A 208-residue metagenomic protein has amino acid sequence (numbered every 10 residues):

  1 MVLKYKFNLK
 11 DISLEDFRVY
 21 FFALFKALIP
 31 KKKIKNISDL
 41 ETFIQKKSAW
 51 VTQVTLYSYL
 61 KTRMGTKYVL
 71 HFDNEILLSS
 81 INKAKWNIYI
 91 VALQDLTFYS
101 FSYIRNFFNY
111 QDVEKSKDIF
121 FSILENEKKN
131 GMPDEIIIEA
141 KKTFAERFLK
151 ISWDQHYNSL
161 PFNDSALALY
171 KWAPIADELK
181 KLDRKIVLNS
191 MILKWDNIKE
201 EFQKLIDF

Functional and structural regions predicted by a protein language model:
V2-F72: Leu/Val/Ala/Ile-rich N-terminal alpha-helices, chiefly Sec-type signal peptides and the beginnings
Y20, L24-A27, F43, V51 (+11 more regions): Charge-rich, solvent-exposed alpha-helical interaction surfaces
N36-S38, N109-D112, N130: General structural signal for secondary-structure boundaries
E41-S48, K85, Y89, F162-W172 (+2 more regions): Generic hydrophobic, helix-prone segments enriched in Leu/Val/Ile
I44, S80-I88, A92, F108-D112 (+2 more regions): Conserved aromatic-histidine-acidic binding/catalytic patches
Q53, Y59-R63, V113, K117-I192 (+1 more regions): Polybasic, proline/glycine-rich intrinsically disordered low-complexity segments
Y59-F107: N-terminal interaction modules that seed assembly of large macromolecular complexes
